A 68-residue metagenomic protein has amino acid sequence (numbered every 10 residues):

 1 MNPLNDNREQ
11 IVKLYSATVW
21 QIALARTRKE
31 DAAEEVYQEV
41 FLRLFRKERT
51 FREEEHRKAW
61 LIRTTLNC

Functional and structural regions predicted by a protein language model:
M1-Q21, A25, D31-E34, F45: A short, charge-rich alpha-helical start-of-domain segment used by transcription regulators
E35-L42, R46, E55-N67: Structural recognition of an alpha-helix C-terminal capping motif at a helix-to-coil junction
